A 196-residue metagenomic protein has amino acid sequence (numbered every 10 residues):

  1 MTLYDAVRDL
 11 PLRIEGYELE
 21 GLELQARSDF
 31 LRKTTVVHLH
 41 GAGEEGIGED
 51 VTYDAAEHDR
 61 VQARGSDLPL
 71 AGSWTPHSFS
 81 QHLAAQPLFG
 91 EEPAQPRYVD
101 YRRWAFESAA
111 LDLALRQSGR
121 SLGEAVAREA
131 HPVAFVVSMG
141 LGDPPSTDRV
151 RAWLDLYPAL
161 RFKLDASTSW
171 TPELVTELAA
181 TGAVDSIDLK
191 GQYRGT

Functional and structural regions predicted by a protein language model:
M1-H58, A63: Structured beta-strand/loop patches that form or line metal/cofactor-binding pockets in enzymes
T2-G16, R116, R120-V133: N-terminal amphipathic alpha-helix/helix-capping segment at the start of soluble metabolic enzymes
A6, P11, D29-L31, A114 (+3 more regions): A generic structural signal for short, solvent-exposed coil/turn residues that cap or connect secondary-structure
V7, I14, L19, R60-V61 (+5 more regions): Generic hydrophobic, helix-prone segments enriched in Leu/Val/Ile
P11-R13, A42, A84-F89, E124-A125 (+1 more regions): Short amphipathic alpha-helical segments, especially helix-boundary/capping motifs
I14-Y17, V37, G48, F106 (+3 more regions): Generic structural hydrophobic/aromatic packing signal, biased to beta-strands
L39-S118: Metal- or metallocofactor-binding catalytic centers and their adjacent structured scaffolds across diverse enzyme
G123-T196: Metal-dependent enolase-superfamily TIM-barrel catalytic cores that perform enediolate-based chemistry
